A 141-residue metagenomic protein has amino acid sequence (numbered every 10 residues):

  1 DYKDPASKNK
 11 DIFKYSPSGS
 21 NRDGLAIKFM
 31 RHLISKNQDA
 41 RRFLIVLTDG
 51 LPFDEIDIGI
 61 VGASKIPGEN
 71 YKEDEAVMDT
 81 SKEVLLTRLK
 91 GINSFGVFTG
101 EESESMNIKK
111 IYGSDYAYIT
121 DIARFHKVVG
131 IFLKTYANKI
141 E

Functional and structural regions predicted by a protein language model:
D1-E141: Acidic, glycine-rich A-domain
